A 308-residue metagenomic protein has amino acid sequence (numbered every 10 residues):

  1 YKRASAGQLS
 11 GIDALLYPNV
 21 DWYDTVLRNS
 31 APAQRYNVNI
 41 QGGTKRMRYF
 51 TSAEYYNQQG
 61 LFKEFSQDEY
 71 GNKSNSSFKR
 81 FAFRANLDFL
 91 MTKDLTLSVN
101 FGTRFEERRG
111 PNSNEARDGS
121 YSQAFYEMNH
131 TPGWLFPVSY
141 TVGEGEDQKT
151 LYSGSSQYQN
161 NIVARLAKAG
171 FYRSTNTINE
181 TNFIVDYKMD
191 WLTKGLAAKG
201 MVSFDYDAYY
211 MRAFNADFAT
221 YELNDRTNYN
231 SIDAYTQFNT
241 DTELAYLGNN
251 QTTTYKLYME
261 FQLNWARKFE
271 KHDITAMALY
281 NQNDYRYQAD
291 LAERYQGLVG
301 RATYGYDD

Functional and structural regions predicted by a protein language model:
Y1-P18, R117-N160, R212-A245, T275 (+1 more regions): Surface-exposed loop/turn segments flanking beta-strands in extracellular/periplasmic regions
A14-E54, Q58-F62, S74-Q159, Y172-I178 (+4 more regions): Flexible loop and strand-edge segments within Gram-negative outer membrane beta-barrel domains
E54-R80, R108-N112, G170, S174-E180 (+2 more regions): Small-side-chain secondary-structure face that scaffolds active or pore-lining regions
N160-N161, M259: Asparagine-centered polar/low-complexity signal
V163-L166, N179: Short linear interaction motifs
Y287, D307-D308: Conserved helix-loop functional segments at active or binding sites
